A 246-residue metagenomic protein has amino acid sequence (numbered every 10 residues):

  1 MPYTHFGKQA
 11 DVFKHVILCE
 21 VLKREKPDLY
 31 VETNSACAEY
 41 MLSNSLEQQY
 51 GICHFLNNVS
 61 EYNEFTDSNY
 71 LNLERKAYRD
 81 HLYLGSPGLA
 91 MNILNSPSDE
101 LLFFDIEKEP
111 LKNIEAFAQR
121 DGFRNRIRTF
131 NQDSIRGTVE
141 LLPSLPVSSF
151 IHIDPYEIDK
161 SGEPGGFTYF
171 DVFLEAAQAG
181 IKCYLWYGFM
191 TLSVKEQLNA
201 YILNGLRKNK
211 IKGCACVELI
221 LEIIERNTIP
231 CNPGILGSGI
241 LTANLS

Functional and structural regions predicted by a protein language model:
M1-S246: Class I S-adenosyl-L-methionine-dependent methyltransferase catalytic core
